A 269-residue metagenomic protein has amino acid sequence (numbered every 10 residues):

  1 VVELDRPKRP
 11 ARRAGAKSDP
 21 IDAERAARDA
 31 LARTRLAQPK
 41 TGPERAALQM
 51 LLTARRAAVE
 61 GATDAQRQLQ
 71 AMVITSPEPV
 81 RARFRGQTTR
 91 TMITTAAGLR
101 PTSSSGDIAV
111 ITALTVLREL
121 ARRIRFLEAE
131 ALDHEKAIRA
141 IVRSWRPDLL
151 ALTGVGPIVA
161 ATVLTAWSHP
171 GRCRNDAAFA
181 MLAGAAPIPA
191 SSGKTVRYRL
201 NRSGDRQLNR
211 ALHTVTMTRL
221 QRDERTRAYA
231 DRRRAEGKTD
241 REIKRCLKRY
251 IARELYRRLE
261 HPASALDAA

Functional and structural regions predicted by a protein language model:
V1-P39, A46, M50, Q87-A97 (+1 more regions): Short alpha-helix plus adjacent loop in nuclease-associated cores
R13, E24-A27, G86, R90-T91 (+2 more regions): C-terminal nuclease/phosphodiesterase catalytic domains that cleave nucleic-acid phosphodiester bonds
S18, A151, P157-E236, D240: Phosphate-backbone recognition surface of nucleic-acid-processing proteins
A30, L117, V163, A211-T216 (+3 more regions): Short alpha-helical scaffolding segments that buttress acidic/His motifs in well-ordered protein cores
R33-L36, A65-L69, E128, L132 (+3 more regions): Short helix-capping/linker segments at secondary-structure and domain boundaries
L51-D148: Glycine-rich, often acidic, oxyanion-interacting loops/wings at catalytic, nucleic-acid, or phospho-protein interfaces
G193-Y198, Y229-A269: Low-complexity, acidic/Ser/Thr- and charged residue-rich accessory regions of DNA metabolism proteins
